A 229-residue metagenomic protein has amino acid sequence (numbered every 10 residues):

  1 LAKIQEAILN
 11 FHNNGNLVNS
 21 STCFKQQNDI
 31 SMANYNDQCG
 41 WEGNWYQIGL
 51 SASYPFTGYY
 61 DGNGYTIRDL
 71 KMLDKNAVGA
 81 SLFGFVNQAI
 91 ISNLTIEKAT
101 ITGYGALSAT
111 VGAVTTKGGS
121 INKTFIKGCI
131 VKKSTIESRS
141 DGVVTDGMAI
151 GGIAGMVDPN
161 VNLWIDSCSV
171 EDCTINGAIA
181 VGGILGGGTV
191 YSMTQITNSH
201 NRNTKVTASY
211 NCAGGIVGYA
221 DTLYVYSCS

Functional and structural regions predicted by a protein language model:
L1-S229: Surface-exposed repetitive/solenoidal architectures
